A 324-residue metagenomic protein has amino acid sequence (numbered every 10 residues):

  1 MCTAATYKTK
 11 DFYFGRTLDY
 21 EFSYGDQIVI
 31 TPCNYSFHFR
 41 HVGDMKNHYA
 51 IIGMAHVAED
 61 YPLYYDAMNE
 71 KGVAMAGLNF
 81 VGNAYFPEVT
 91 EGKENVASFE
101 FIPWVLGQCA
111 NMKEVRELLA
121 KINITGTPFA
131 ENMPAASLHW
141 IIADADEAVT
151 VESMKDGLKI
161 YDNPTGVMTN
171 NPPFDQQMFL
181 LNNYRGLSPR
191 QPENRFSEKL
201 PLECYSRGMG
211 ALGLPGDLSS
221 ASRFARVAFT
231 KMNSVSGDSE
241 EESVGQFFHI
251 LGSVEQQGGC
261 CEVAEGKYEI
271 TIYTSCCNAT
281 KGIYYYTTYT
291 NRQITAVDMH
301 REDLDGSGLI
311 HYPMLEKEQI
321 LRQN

Functional and structural regions predicted by a protein language model:
M1-K93, G126, H311-K317, R322-N324: A contiguous strand-loop segment
M1-Y13, L118, T127-A130, A135-A136 (+2 more regions): C-terminus-biased signal that marks the final domain/tail of proteins
L18, N79, D144-D146, K155 (+1 more regions): Short, flexible loop/turn elements at secondary-structure junctions
Y20-F22, V81-N83, D156-K159, G166 (+1 more regions): Short, surface-exposed beta-strand-loop junctions and turns on beta-sheet-rich folds
I28, M68, V149-S153, K159 (+1 more regions): Broad, structure-driven detector of short, well-ordered beta-strand segments within folded domains
G92-P128, E240-F248: Proteins synthesized as precursors that undergo proteolytic processing into mature forms
A135-K159: Long, compositionally biased
